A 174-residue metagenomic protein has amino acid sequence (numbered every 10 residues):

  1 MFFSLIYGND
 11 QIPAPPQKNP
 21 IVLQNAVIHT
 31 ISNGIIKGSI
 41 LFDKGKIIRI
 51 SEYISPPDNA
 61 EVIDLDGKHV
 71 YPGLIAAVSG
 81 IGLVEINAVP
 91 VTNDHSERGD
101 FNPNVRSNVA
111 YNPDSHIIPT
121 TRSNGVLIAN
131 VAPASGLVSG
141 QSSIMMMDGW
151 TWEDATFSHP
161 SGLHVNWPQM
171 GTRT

Functional and structural regions predicted by a protein language model:
F3-L5: N-terminal signal peptide c-region/cleavage motif recognized by signal peptidases
G8-D10, A14-P16: Boundary at the C-terminal end of the N-terminal hydrophobic targeting segment
A14, I28, S32-Y71: Histidine-rich, glycine-flanked metal-binding segment
K18-L23, P56-N108, S123: Replace "His-x-His-based motif
N19, Q24, I36-G38, Q141 (+1 more regions): Envelope-exposed proteins and targeting segments
I35, V105, M145: Short clusters of hydrophobic/aromatic residues that line enzyme substrate/ligand-binding pockets
I117, R122-T174: Polyanionic/metal-chelating signatures
